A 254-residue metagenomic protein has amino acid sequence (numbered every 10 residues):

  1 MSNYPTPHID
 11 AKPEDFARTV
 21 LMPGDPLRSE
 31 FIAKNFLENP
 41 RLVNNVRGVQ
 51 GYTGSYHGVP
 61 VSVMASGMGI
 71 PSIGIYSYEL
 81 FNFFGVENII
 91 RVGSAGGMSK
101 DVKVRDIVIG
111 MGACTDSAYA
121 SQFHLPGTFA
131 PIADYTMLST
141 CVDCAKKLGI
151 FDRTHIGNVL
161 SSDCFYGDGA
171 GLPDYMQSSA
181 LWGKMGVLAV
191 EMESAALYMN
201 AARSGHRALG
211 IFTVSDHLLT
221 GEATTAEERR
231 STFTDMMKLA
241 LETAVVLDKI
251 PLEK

Functional and structural regions predicted by a protein language model:
M1-T140: Metabolite-binding pocket within alpha/beta catalytic cores that recognizes anionic/polar moieties
M22, P26-S29, G69-I73, A130 (+6 more regions): Generic structural signal for well-ordered, non-membrane alpha-helical segments in soluble metabolic enzymes
P26, G96, A113, N158-Y166 (+3 more regions): Glycine-rich beta-alpha junction loops
N39-N45, G149-G157, L247-K254: Flexible, glycine/charged-enriched surface loops at secondary-structure junctions
T128-G186: Active-site rim beta-loop-alpha module in soluble metabolic enzymes
T140-I150, N200, L239-I250: Generic non-transmembrane alpha-helical segments
A195-R229: Zn-dependent metallopeptidase/amidohydrolase metal-coordination segment
L218-K254: His/Asp/Glu-rich mid-to-C-terminal helical/loop segments that flank catalytic regions of hydrolases
